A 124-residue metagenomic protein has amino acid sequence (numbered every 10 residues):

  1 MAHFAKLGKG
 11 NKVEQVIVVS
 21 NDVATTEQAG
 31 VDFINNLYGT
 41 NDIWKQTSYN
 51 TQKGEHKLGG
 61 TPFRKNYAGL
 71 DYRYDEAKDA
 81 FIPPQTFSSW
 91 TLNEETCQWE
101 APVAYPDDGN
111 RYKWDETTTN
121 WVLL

Functional and structural regions predicted by a protein language model:
M1-L124: Interaction-interface detector
